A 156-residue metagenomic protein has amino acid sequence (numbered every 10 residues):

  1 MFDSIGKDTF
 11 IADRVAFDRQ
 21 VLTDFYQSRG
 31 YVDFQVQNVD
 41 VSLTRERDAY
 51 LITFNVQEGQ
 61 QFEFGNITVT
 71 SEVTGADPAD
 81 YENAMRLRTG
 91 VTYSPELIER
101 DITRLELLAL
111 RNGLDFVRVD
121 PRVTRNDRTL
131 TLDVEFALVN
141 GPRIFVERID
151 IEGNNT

Functional and structural regions predicted by a protein language model:
M1-T156: Periplasmic polypeptide-binding modules associated with outer-membrane biogenesis and secretion
